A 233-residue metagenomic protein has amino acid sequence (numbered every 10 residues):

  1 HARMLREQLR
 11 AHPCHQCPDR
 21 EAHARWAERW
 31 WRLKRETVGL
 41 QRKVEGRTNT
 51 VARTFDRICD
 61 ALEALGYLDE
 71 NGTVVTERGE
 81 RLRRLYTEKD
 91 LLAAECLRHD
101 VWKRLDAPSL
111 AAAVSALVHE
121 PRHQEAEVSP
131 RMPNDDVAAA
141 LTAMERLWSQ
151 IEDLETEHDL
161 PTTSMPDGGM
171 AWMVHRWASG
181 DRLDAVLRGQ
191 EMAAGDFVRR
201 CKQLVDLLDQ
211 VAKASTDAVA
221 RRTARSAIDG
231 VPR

Functional and structural regions predicted by a protein language model:
H1-R233: Non-catalytic terminal extensions of ATP-dependent helicases
